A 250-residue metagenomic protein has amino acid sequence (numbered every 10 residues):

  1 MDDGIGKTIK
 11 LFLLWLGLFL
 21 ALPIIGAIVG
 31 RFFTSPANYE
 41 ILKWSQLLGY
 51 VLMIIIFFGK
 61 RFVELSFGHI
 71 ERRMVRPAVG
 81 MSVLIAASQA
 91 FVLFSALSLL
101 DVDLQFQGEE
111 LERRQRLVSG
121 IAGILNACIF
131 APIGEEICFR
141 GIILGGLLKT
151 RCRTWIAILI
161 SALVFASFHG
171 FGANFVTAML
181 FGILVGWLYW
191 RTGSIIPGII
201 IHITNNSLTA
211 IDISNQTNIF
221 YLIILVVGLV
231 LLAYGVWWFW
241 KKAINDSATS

Functional and structural regions predicted by a protein language model:
M1-V75, A87, T204-S250: N-terminal, membrane-interfacial amphipathic/helix-forming hydrophobic leader that caps and precedes the first
L11-F12, Y39-L42, A78, I142 (+2 more regions): Alpha-helical transmembrane segments and their helix-entry boundary regions
S35-P36, L65-G134, G145, K149: Juxtamembrane helix-loop-helix connectors linking adjacent transmembrane helices in multi-pass membrane enzymes
N38, M74-R76, G120-I121, R151-I156 (+2 more regions): Membrane-helix interface segments
K43-V51, G123, I133, G170-F175: Structural signature of hydrophobic alpha-helical transmembrane segments
V79, V83, I124-I129, I133 (+7 more regions): Residue-level signature of the transmembrane alpha-helical core of multi-pass small-molecule transporters
G134-I160, W187-S194: Membrane-interface helix/loop boundary segments of multi-pass membrane proteins
G172-G228: Functionally important transmembrane alpha-helices
